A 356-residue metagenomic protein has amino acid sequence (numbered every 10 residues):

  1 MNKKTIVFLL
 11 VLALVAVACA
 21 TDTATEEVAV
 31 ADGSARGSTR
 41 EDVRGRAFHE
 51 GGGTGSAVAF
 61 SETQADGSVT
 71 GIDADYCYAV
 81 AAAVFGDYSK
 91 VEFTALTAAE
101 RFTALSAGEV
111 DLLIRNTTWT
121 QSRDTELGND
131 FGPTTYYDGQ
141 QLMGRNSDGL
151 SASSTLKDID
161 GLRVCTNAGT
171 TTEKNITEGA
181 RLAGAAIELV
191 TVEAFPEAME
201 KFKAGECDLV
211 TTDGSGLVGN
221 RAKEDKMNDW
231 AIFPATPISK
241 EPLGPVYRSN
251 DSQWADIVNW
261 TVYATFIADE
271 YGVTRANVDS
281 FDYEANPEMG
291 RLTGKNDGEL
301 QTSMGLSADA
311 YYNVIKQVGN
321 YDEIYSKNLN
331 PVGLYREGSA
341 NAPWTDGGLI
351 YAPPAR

Functional and structural regions predicted by a protein language model:
M1-T5, L10: Positively charged n-region of N-terminal signal peptides that target proteins for export
A13-A18: C-terminal motif of bacterial Sec signal peptides marking the signal peptidase cleavage site
A20-D22, E27-G33, D75, A82 (+7 more regions): Extended ligand-binding regions for polar small-molecule ligands
D32-I114, Q317, G347: Extracytoplasmic small-molecule ligand-binding "clamshell" domains of the periplasmic binding protein/Venus flytrap
R36-G37, V91-T103, S151-A152, L189-A204: Short helix-initiation/N-cap motifs at beta->coil->alpha
E50-A59, V69-V84, T118, D138-E197 (+1 more regions): Bilobed "Venus flytrap"/periplasmic-binding protein-like clamshell domains and structurally analogous long
Y78, A82, G86-D158, S215-P237 (+2 more regions): Acidic, polar ligand-binding/catalytic clefts
V80, L105-S106, I159, F202-K203 (+2 more regions): Hydrophobic residues within well-ordered alpha-helices
